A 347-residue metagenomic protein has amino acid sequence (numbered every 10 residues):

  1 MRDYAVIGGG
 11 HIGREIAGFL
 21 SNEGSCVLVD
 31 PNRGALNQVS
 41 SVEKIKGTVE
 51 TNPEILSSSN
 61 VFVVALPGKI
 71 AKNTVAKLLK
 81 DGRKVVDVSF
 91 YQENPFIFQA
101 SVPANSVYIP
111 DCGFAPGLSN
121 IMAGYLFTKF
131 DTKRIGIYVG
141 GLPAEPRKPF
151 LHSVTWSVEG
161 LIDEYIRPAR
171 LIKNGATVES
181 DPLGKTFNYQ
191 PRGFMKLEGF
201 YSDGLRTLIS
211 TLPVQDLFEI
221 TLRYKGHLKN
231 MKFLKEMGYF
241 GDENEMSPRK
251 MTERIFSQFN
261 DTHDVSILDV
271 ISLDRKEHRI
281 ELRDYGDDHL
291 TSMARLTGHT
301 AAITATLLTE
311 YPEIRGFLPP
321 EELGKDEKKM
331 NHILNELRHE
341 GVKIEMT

Functional and structural regions predicted by a protein language model:
A5-V6, L28, V64: Hydrophobic Val/Ile/Leu positions in short beta-strands of Rossmann-like dinucleotide-binding domains
G9-G10: Glycine-rich Rossmann-fold phosphate-binding loop(s) that bind the pyrophosphate of adenine dinucleotide cofactors
G13-R14, A71: N-terminal Rossmann-fold NAD(P) dinucleotide-binding loop
G24-S40: NAD(P)-binding Rossmann-fold cofactor-contacting core
K46-S58: Short acidic low-complexity segments
V61-L78, Q92-N94: Beta-loop-alpha module in the N-terminal Rossmann-like domain of NAD(P)-dependent dehydrogenases, especially those
V88-P110: Rossmann-fold NAD(P)-binding glycine/threonine-rich loop
K129-T347: C-terminal catalytic/substrate-binding lobe primarily of soluble NAD(P)-dependent oxidoreductases
